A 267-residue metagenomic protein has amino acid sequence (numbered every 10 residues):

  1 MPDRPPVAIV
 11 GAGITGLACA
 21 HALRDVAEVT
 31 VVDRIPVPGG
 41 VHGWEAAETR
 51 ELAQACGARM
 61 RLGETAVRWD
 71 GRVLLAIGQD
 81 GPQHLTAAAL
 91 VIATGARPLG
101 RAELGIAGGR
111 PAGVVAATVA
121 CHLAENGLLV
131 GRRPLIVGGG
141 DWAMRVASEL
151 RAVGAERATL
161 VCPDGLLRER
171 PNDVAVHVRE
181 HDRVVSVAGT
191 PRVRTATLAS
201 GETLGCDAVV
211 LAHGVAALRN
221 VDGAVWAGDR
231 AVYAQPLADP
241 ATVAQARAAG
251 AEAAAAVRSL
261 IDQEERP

Functional and structural regions predicted by a protein language model:
M1-P267: Residues forming the flavin
